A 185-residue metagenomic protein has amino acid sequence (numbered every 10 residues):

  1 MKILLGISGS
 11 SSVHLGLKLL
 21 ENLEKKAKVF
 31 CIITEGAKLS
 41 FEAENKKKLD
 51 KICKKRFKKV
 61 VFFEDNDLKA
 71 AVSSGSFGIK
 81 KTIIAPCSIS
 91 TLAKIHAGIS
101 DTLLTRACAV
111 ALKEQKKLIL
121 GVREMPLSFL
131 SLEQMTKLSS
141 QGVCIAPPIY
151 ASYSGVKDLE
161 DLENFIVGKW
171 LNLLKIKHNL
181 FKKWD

Functional and structural regions predicted by a protein language model:
M1-I119, E124-D185: A cross-family phosphate/adenosyl-ligand binding-site feature
